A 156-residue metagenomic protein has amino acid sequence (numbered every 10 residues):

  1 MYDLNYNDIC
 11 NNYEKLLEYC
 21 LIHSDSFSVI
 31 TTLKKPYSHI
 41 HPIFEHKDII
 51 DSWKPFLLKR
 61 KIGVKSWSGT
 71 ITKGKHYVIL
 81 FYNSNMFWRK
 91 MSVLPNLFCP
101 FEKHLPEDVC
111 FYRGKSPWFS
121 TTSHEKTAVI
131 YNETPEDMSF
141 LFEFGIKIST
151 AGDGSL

Functional and structural regions predicted by a protein language model:
M1-L156: Structured alpha/beta or helical-core interaction and ligand-binding surfaces enriched in interleaved
